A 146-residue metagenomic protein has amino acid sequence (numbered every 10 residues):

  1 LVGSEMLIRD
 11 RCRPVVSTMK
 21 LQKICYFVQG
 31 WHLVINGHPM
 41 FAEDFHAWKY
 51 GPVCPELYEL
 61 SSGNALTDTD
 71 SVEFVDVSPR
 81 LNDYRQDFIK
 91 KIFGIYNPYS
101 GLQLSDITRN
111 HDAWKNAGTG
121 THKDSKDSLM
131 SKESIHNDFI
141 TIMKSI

Functional and structural regions predicted by a protein language model:
S4-E5, R9-I146: Domain-edge interaction signal
